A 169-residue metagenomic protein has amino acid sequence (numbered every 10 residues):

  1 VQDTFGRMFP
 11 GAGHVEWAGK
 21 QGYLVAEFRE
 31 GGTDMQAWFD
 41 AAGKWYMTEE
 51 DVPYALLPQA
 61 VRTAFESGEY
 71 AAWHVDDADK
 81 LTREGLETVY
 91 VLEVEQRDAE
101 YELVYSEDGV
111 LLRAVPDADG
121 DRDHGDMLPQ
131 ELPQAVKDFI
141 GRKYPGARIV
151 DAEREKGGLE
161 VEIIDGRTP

Functional and structural regions predicted by a protein language model:
V1-H14, A55-D76, D126-I149: Short, non-transmembrane alpha-helical segments in secretory-pathway proteins
G13-Q36, D79-L103, R148-P169: Exposed beta-strand-loop-beta-strand "reactive/processing" segments of non-cytosolic proteins
G31-T63: Mid-chain, structured segments of secreted extracytoplasmic proteins
D34-M47, A99-D117, P169: A short, surface-exposed beta-strand/turn
E49-P53, Q59, A114-P129: Intrinsically disordered, low-complexity Ser/Thr-rich linker and spacer segments in cell-wall-related proteins
